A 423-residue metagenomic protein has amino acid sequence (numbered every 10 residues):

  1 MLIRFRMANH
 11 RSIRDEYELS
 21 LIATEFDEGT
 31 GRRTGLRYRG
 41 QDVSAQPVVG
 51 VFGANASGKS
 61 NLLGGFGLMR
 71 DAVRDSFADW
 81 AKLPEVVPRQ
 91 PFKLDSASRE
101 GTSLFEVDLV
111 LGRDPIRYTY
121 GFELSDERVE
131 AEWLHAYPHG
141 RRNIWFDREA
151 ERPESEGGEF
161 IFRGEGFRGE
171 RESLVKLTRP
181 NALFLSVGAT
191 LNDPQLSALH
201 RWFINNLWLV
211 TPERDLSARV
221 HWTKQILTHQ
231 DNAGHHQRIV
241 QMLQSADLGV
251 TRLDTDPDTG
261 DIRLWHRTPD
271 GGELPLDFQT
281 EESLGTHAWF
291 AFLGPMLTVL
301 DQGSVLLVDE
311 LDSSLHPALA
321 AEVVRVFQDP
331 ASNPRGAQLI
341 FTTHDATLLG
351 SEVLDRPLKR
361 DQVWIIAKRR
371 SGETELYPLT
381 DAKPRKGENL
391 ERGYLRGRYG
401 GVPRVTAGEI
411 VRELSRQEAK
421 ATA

Functional and structural regions predicted by a protein language model:
M1-Q41, P47-D71, D270-G393, G401: Switch/communication elements of ASCE P-loop NTPase nucleotide-binding domains
F5, F105-V107, V129-A136, G260-T268 (+1 more regions): Short polybasic amphipathic segments
A8, S217-E281, E409, L414-A423: Extended helical coiled-coil dimerization/tether regions that scaffold and oligomerize large DNA-maintenance assemblies
S12, G112-P115, H139, P269-G271: Glycine-centered tight beta-turn/hairpin loop motif at sheet-sheet or coil-to-beta transitions
T30-Q41, P153-N181, L293-L297, L390-E409: Short, surface-exposed secondary-structure junctions/capping segments
R37-G50, A54-A56, L63-V129: Conserved P-loop NTP-binding catalytic core
P115-P257: Electropositive, glycine-dotted interaction segments that contact anionic polymers or phosphate-rich ligands
L379-A423: Acidic, Mg2+-coordinating catalytic modules of nucleic-acid enzymes
